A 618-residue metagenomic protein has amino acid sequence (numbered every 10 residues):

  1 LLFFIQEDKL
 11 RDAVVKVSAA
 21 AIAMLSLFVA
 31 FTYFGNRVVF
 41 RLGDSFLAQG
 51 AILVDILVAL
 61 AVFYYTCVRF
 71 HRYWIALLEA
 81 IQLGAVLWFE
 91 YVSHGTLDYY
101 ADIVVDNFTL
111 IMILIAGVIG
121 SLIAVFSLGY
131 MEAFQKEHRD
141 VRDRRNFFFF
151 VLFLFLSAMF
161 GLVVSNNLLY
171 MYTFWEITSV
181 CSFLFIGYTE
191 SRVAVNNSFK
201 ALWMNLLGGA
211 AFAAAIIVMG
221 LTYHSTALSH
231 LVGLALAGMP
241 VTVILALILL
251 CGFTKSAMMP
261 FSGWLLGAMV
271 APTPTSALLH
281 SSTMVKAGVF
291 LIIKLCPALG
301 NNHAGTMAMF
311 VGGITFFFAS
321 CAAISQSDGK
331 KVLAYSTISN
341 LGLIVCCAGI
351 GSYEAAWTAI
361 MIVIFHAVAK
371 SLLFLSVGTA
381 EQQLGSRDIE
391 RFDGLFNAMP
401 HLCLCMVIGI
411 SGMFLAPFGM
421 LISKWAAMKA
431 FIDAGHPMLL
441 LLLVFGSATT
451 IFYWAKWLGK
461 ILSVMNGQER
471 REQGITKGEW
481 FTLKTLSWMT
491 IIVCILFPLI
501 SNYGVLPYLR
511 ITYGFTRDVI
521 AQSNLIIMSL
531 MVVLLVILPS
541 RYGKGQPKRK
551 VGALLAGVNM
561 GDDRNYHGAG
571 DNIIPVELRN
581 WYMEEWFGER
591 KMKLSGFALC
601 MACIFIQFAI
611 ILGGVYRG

Functional and structural regions predicted by a protein language model:
L2-F150, S225-A235, G263, K294 (+3 more regions): Transmembrane helix-loop-helix hairpins at membrane boundaries of multipass inner-membrane proteins
K9-A19, T66-L78, N197-L206, F396-C405 (+2 more regions): Alpha-helical transmembrane segments and their helix-start/interface "positive-inside/aromatic belt" motifs in integral
F31-V39, L87-L97, V218-L228, M413-A427 (+2 more regions): Membrane-helix interface motif
I103, T109-G117, V241-F253, L440-S447 (+1 more regions): Hydrophobic alpha-helical transmembrane segments
L122-M171, C181-R470, G474: Hydrophobic transmembrane alpha-helices and their helix-loop junctions in integral membrane proteins
V164-Y170, W175, S411-A426, S487-R510 (+3 more regions): Alpha-helical transmembrane segments and their membrane-interface junctions in multi-pass membrane proteins
I475-M531: Hard-cation-handling environments
N502-L525, Y542-G618: Aromatic-capped, Gly/Pro-kinked transmembrane alpha-helices
